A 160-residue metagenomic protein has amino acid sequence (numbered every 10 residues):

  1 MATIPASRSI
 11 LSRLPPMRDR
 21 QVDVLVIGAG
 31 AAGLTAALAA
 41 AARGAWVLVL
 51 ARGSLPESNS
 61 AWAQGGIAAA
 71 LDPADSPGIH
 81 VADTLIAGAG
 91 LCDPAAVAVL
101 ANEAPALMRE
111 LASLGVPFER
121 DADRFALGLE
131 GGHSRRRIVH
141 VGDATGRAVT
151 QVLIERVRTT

Functional and structural regions predicted by a protein language model:
M1-V24, A42: Extreme N-terminal leader/targeting segments of oxidoreductases
A2-A6, R13, R52-T160: Conserved N-terminal/central alpha/beta ligand/cofactor-binding core
D19-V22, R43-W46, Q64, T160: Short coil/turn connectors at secondary-structure junctions
V24-V49: N-terminal Rossmann-like FAD-binding beta1-loop-alpha1 element of flavoenzymes
